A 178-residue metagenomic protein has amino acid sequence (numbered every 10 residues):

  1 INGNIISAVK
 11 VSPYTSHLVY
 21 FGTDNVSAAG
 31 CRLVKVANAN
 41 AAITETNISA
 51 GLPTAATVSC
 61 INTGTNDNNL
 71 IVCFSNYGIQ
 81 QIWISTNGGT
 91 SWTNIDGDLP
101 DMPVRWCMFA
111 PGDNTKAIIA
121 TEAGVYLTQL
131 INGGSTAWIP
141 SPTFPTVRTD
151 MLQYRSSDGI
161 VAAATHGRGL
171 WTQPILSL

Functional and structural regions predicted by a protein language model:
N2-I6, P53-V58, D96-M108, T136-S156: Conserved blade-ending motifs and adjacent loop-strand segments that build the rim/top face of beta-propeller domains
V11-S16, T63-D67, F109-N114, R155-S157: Residue-level detector of Asp-centered blade-edge/turn motifs that repeat once per structural unit in beta-propeller
N25-V26, A39, N76-Y77, A123 (+3 more regions): Residue-level signature of beta-propeller blades and closely related beta-rich strand-turn architectures in secreted
G30-K35, Q81-I84, G124-Y126, G169-W171: A short loop-to-beta-strand structural motif that recurs across blades of beta-propeller domains
V36-N38, G64, S85-T86, W92 (+2 more regions): Conserved Ser/Thr-centered positions that define the repeating blades of beta-propeller domains
N40-T46, G89-T93, G133-I139, L178: Beta-strand initiation motifs
Y126, P140-L178: Blade-level signature of beta-propeller repeat domains, shared across WD40, Kelch, NHL, RCC1 and BNR/Asp-box propellers
